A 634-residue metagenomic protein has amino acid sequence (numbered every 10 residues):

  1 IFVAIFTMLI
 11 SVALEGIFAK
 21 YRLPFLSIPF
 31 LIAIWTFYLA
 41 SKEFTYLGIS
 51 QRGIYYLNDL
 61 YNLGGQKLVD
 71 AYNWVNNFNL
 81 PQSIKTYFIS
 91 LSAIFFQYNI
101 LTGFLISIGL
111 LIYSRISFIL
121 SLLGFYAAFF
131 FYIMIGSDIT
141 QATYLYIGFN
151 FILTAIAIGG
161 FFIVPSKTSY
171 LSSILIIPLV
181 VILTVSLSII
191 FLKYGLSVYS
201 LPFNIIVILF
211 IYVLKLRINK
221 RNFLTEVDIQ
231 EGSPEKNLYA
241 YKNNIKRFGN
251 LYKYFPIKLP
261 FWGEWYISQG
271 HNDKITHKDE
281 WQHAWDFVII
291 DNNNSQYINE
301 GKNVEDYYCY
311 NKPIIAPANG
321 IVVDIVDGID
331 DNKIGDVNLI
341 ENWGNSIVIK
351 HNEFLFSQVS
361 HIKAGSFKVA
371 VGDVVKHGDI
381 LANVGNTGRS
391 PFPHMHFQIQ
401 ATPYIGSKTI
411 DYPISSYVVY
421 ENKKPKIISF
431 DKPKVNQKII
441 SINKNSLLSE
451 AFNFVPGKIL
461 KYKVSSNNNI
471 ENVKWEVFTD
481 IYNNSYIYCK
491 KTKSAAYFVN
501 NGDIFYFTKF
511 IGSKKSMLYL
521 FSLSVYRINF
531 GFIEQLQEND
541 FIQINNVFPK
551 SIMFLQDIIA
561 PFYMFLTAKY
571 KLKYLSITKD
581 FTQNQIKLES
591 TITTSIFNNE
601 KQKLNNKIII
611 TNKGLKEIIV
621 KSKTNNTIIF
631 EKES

Functional and structural regions predicted by a protein language model:
F2, Y21-P29, Y144-F149, Y170 (+1 more regions): Loop-to-transmembrane alpha-helix initiation sites
F25-A93, D228-K236: Long hydrophobic alpha-helical segments that form multi-pass transmembrane helix bundles in integral membrane proteins
S27-A33, L120-A128, Y170-V181, F203: Central hydrophobic cores of alpha-helical transmembrane segments in multi-pass integral membrane proteins
W265-I267, K312-D324, G378: Generic structural motif
S268, T276, I315, E341 (+3 more regions): Acidic, glycine-rich catalytic/binding loops that coordinate metals and/or anionic ligands
Y308-C309, P317-K363: Zn2+-dependent peptidoglycan hydrolase active-site motif and core
L355-G378: Short histidine-centered loop motifs in beta-beta connectors
K376-G388: Short hydrophobic beta/alpha edge segments that flank linear recognition/processing sites
